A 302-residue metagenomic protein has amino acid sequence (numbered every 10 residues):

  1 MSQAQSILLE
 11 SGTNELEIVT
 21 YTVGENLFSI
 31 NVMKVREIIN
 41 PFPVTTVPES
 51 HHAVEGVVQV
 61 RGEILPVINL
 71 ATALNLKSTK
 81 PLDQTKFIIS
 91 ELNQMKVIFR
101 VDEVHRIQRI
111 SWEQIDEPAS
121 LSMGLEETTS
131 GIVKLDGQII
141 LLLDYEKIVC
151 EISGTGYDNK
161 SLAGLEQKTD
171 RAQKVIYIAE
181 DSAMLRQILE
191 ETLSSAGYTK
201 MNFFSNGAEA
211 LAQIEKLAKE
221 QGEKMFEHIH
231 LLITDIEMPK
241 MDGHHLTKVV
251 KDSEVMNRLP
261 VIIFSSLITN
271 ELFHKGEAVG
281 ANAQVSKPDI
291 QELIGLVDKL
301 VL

Functional and structural regions predicted by a protein language model:
E25, Q173-M184, L189-L193, L232: Conserved acidic segment of CheY-like receiver
I38-V54, E103-L135: Flexible, small-/acidic-enriched active-site or ligand-binding loops
G62, M238: Receiver (REC) domain active-site loop signature in two-component systems and cognate sites in sensor histidine kinases
F203-L231: Acidic, metal-coordinating helix/loop segments flanking the phosphotransfer/catalytic sites of two-component signaling
N206, D242-L246: Acidic catalytic/metal-coordinating carboxylates
D235, S265: Active-site residues of response regulator receiver
K240-M241, V250: Hydrophobic residue at a beta-alpha junction that N-caps the helix immediately following a catalytic beta-strand/loop
H245, I268-S286, Q291: Alpha4 helix (beta4-alpha4-beta5 surface) of REC/receiver domains from two-component response regulators
